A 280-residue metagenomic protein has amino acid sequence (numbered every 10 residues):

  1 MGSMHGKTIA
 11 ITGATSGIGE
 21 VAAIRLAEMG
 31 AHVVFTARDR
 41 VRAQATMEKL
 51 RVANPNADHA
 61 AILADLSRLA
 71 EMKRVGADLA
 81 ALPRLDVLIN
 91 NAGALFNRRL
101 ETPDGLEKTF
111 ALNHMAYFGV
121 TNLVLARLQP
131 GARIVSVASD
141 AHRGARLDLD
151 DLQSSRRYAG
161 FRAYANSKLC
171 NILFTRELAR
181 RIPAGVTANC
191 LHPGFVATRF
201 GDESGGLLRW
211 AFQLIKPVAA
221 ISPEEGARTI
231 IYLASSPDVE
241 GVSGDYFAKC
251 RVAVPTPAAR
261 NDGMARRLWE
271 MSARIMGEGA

Functional and structural regions predicted by a protein language model:
M1-R199, I275-G279: Rossmann-fold NAD(P)H-dependent dehydrogenase/reductase core
F35, A64, V218, P257-R260: Pocket-edge positions in alpha/beta enzyme catalytic cores
F96-R98, P255-A258: A generic structural signal for short coil/turn motifs at secondary-structure boundaries
L147-L152, E203-L207, Y246-F247: Short, flexible, mixed-charge acidic loops at enzyme active sites
S154-Y158, A211, V252: Short glycine/proline-rich turn/loop motifs
S167, C190, Q213-A253, R260-R266 (+1 more regions): C-terminal helical subdomain
A197-L214: A glycine/serine/threonine-rich, flexible loop-to-helix segment that serves as the NAD(P) cofactor-binding "lid"
R266, E270-A280: Intracellular terminal tails of multi-pass secondary transporters
